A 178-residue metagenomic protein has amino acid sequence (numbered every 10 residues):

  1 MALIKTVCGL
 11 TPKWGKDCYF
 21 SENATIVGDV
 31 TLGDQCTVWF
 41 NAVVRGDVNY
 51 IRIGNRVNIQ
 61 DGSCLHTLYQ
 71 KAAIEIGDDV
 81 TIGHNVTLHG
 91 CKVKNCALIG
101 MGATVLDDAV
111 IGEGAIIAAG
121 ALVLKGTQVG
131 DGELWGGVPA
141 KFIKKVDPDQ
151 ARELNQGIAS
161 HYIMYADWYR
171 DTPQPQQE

Functional and structural regions predicted by a protein language model:
M1-L10, W14, D47-N55, D61-C64 (+3 more regions): Glycine-rich hexapeptide-repeat left-handed beta-helix
A2-V38: N-terminal segments that cap or nucleate solenoid repeat domains
T81: Short proline/glycine- and basic residue-enriched helix-capping loop/turn segments at helix->loop/beta transitions
